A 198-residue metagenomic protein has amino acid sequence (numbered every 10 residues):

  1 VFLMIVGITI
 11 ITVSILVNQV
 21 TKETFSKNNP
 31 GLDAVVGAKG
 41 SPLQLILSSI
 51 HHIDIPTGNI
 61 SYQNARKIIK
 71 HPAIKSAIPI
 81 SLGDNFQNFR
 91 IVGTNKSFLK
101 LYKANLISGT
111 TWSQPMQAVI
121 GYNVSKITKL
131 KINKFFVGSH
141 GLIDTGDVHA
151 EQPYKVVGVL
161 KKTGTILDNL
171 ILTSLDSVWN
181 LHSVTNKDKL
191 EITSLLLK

Functional and structural regions predicted by a protein language model:
V1-T21: Hydrophobic alpha-helical transmembrane segments of multi-pass inner-membrane transport and secretion
I15-R90, K100-K103, Q114: Hydrophobic, regular-secondary-structure patches
D33-G37, R90-G93, A118-V119, F135-V137 (+2 more regions): Soluble periplasmic/extracytoplasmic beta-strand elements of cell-envelope proteins
K39-S41, L82, T94-S97, N123 (+3 more regions): Solvent-exposed coil/turn segments that connect beta secondary-structure elements in extracytoplasmic/periplasmic
P42, S97-L99, K126-I127, D144-G146 (+2 more regions): Short beta-strands and strand-coil junctions in structured, solvent-facing domains, enriched
L82-Q87, S108-V119, L142-I166: Beta-strand-rich non-transmembrane domains
F89-F136: Short beta-strand boundary microenvironments
A150-E151, V159-K198: Mechanotransmission and gating elements of multispan inner-membrane complexes involved in transport and envelope
